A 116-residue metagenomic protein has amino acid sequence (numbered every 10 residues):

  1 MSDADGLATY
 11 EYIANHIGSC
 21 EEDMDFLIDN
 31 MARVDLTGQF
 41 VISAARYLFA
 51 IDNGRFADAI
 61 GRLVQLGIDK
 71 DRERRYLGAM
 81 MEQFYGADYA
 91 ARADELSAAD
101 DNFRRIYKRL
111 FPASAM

Functional and structural regions predicted by a protein language model:
M1-S2, D29-L36, L63-K70, L96-F103: Solenoid-like repeat scaffolds
D3-L7, I17-D25, V34-G38: Alpha-helix initiation and capping sites
D5-G18, V41-I51, R72-F84, I106-A115: Structural detector for internal amphipathic alpha-helices that build alpha-solenoid repeat scaffolds
S19-M31, N53-Q65, A87-L96: Amphipathic alpha-helical scaffolding segments comprising HEAT/armadillo-like alpha-solenoid repeats
D35-I68: Ampipathic, surface-exposed secondary-structure segments
A87-M116: Eukaryotic acidic, Ser/Thr-rich intrinsically disordered low-complexity regions
